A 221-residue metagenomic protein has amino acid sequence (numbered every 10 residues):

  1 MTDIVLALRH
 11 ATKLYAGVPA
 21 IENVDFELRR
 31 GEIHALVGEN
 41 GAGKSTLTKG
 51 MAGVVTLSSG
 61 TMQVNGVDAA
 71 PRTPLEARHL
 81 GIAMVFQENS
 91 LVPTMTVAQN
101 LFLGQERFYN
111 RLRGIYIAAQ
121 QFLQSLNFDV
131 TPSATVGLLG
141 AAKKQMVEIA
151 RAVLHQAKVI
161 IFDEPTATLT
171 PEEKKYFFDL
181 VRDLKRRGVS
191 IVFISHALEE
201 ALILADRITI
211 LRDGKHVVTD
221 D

Functional and structural regions predicted by a protein language model:
T2-D221: Glycine-rich phosphate-binding loops of nucleotide-dependent enzymes
